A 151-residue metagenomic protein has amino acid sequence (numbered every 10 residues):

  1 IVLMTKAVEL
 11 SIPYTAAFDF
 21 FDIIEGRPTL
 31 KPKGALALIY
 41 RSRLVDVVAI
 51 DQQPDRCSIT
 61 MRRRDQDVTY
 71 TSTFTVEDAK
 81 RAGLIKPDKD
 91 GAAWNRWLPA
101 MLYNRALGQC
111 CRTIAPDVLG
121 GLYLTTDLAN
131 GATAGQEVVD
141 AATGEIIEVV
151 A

Functional and structural regions predicted by a protein language model:
I1-A151: Polyanion-binding surfaces on beta-sheet-dominated domains and ring/shell assemblies
